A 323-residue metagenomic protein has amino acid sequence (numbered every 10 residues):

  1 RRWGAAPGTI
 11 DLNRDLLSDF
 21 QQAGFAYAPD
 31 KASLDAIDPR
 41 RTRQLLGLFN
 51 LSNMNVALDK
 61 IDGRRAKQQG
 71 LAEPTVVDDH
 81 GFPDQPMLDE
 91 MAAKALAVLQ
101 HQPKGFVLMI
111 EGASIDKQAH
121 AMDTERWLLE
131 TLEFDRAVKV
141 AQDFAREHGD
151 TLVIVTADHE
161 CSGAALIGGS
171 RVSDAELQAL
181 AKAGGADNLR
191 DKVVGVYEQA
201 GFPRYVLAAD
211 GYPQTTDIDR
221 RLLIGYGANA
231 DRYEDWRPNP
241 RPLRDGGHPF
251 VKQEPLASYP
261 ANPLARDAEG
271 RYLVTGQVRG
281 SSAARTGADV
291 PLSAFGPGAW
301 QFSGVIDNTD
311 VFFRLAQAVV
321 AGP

Functional and structural regions predicted by a protein language model:
R1-P323: A post-motif C-terminal structural segment
